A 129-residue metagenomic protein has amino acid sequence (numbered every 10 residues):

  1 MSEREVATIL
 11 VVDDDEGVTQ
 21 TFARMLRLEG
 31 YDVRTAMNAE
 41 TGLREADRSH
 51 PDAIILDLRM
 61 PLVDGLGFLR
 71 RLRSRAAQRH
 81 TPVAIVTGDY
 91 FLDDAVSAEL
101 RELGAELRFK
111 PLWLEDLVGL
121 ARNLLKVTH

Functional and structural regions predicted by a protein language model:
M1-T8, W113-H129: Non-catalytic signal-transmission and effector/linker regions of two-component phosphorelay proteins
E5-G17, F22-L26, I54: Conserved acidic segment of CheY-like receiver
E16-R34, E102-A105: Two-component/phosphorelay signaling modules centered on CheY-like receiver
T35-R44, G65: Helix N-cap/capping motif at the beta->alpha junctions
D57: Active-site residues of response regulator receiver
M60: Receiver (REC) domain active-site loop signature in two-component systems and cognate sites in sensor histidine kinases
G67, Y90-F109, E115, G119: Alpha4 helix (beta4-alpha4-beta5 surface) of REC/receiver domains from two-component response regulators
V86-G88: Hydrophobic/aromatic residues positioned on beta-strands within the core alpha/beta folds
